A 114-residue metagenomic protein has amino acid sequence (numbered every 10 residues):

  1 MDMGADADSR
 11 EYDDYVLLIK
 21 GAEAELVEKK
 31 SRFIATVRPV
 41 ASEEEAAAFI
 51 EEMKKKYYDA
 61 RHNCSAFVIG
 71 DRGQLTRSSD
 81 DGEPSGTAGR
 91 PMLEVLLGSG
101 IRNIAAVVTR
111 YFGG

Functional and structural regions predicted by a protein language model:
D2-T87: C-terminal regulatory domains involved in ligand/effector binding and gene-expression control
K54, L93-I101: Signal for well-folded cores of large energy- and translation-related assemblies
A88-M92, I104: Amphipathic alpha-helical interface surfaces
R102-Y111: Glycine- and acidic-rich phosphate- and metal-coordinating loops
G114: Phosphate/ribose-phosphate-bearing ligand recognition and processing surfaces, centered on ADP-ribose/NAD(+/P+) systems
